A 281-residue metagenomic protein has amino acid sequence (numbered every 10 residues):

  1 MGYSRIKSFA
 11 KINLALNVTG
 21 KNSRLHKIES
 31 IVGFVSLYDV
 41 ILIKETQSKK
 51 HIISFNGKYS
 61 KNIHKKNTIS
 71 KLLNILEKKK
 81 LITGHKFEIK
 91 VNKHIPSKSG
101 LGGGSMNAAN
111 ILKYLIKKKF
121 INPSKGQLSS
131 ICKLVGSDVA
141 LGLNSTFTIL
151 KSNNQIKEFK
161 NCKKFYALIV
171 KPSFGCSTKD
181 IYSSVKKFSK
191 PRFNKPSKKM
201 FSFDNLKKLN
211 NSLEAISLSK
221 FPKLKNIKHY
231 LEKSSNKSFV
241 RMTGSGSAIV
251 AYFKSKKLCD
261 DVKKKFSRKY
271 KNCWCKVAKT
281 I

Functional and structural regions predicted by a protein language model:
M1-S99, I116-Q127, K171: ATP-binding N-lobe of GHMP and related small-molecule kinases
L16, D39-I43, A140-G142, T148 (+1 more regions): Short beta-strand scaffold segments in enzyme catalytic cores
S30-V32, S129, V139, Q155-K160: A generic local secondary-structure boundary/capping motif
V32-V35, C132, L231, F266: Hydrophobic C-terminal alpha-helix "anchor/cap" residues
H51-I53, N144, T148-F239, Y252-N272 (+1 more regions): Conserved, helical-rich catalytic subdomain that frames metal- and/or nucleotide-binding sites in enzyme alpha/beta
K90-K117, S137, F239-F253: Glycine/serine-rich anion-binding loops at beta->alpha junctions that coordinate negatively charged ligand groups
L112-S152: Contiguous, small/hydrophobic- and glycine-enriched helical/loop subdomains that border and often "cap" functional
